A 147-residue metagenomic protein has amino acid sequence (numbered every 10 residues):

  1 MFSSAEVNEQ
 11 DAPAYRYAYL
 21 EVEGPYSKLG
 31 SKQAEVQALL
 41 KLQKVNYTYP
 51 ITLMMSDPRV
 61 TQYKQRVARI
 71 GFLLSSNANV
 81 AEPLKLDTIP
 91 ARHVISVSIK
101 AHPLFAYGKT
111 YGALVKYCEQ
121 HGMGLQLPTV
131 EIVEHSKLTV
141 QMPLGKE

Functional and structural regions predicted by a protein language model:
M1-E147: A solvent-exposed interaction/effector surface
